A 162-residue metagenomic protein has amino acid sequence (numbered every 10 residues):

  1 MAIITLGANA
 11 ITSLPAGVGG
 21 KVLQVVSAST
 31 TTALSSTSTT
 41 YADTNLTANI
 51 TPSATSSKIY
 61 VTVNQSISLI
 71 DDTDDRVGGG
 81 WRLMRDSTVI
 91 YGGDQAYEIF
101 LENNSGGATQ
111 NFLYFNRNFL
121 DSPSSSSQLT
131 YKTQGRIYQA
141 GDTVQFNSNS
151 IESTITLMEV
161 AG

Functional and structural regions predicted by a protein language model:
M1-A33, G162: Glycine-rich, low-complexity segments
S29, S35, T40, P52-Q128 (+1 more regions): Terminal beta-strand-rich extracellular "head" domains that mediate receptor/glycan or other ligand binding
L46-A48: Extended, low-complexity regulatory regions
